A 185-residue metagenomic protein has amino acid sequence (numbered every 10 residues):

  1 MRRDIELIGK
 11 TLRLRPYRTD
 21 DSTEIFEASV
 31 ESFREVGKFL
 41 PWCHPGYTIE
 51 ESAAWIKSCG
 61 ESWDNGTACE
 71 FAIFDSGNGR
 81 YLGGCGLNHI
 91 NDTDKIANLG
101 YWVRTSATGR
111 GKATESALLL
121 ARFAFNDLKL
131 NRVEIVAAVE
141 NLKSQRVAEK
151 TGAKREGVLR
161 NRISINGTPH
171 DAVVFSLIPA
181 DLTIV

Functional and structural regions predicted by a protein language model:
M1-E24, A28-E35, E70-V185: Acyl-donor (CoA/ACP) binding surface of acyl/acetyltransferases
M1-R2, S58-G60: Short, P/G- and charge-enriched loop/turn segments at secondary-structure junctions
G37-S58: Conserved GNAT-fold acetyl-CoA-binding loop/helix
F39, C43, G66-E70, N131: Short, polar/charged, Gly/Pro-enriched helix-capping and turn/loop motifs at alpha-helix termini and inter-helix linkers
Y47-T48, W63, L182: A short hydrophobic/aromatic micro-motif that marks alpha-helical segments and, especially, helix-coil
E61-T67, A153: Short loop/turn motifs at secondary-structure junctions and domain boundaries
